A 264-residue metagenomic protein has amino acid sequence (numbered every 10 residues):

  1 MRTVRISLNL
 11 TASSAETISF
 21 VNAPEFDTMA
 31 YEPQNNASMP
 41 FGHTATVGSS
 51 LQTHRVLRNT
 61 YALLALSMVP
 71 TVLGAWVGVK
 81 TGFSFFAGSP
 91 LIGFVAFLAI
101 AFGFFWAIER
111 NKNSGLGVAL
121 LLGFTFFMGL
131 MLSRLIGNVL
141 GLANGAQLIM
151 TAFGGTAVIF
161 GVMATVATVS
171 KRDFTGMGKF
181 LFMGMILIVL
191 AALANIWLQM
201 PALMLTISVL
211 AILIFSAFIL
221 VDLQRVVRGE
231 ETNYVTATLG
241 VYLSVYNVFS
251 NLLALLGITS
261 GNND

Functional and structural regions predicted by a protein language model:
T3-D264: A hydrophobic alpha-helical transmembrane-helix feature that marks the membrane cores and membrane-interface segments
